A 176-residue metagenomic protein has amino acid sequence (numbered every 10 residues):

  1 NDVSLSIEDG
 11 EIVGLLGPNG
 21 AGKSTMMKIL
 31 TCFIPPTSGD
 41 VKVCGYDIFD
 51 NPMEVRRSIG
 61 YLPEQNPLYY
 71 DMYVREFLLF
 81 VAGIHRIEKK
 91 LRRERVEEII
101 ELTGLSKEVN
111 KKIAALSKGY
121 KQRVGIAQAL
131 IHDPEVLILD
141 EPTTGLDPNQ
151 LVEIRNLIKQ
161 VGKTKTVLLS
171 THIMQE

Functional and structural regions predicted by a protein language model:
P18-G22: Walker A (P-loop) phosphate-binding loop of ABC-type ATPase nucleotide-binding domains
T31: Helix-to-loop junction immediately C-terminal to a conserved catalytic motif
G39-D50, V55-S58: Conserved ABC transporter NBD signature motif
L79, G83, K90-E108, K159: Conserved ABC ATPase "signature" region
K112-L116: Conserved ABC ATPase signature
I131-E135, T164: A short, proline-enriched helix->beta-strand linker immediately N-terminal to the Walker B motif in ABC-type P-loop
L137-E141: Catalytic Walker B motif of ABC-type/P-loop ATPase nucleotide-binding domains
L151-K163: Helical segment within the ABC ATPase nucleotide-binding domain
